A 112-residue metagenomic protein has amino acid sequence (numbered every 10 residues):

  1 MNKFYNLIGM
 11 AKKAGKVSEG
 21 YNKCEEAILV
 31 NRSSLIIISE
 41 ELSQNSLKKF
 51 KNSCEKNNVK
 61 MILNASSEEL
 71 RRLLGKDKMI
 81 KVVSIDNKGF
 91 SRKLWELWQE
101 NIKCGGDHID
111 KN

Functional and structural regions predicted by a protein language model:
K3, N45, A65, G89 (+1 more regions): Charged, alpha-helix-enriched surfaces in structured cytosolic catalytic cores of large nucleotide-utilizing machines
K3-I38: N-terminal first-folded block
L7, E25-E26, F50-K51, L70-G75: Short, flexible, solvent-exposed loop/turn segments with mixed acidic/basic and small polar residues
N22, E41, S66-E69: Short, ordered loop/turn segments at secondary-structure junctions
S33-K51, V59-K60: N-terminal positively charged helical leader segments and presequences
I38-S39, I62, V82-D86: Small/polar loops that bind or transfer phosphate-bearing groups
S53-I80: Mid-chain, well-packed structural core segment of small domains
R72-K111: C-terminal structural segments of small proteins and small subunits
